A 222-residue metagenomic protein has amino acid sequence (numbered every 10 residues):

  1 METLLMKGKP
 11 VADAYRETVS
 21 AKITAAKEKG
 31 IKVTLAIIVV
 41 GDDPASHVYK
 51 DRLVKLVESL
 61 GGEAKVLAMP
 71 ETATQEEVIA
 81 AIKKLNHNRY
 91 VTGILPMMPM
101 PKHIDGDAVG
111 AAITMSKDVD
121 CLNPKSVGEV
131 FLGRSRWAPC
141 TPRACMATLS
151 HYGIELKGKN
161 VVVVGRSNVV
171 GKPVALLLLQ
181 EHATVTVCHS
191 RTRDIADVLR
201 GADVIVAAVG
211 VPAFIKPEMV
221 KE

Functional and structural regions predicted by a protein language model:
M1-I31: Positively charged, low-complexity intrinsically disordered leader regions
K32-G41: Short beta-strand segments enriched in small/hydrophobic residues
V39, L95-P99, V164: Short beta-strand segments
V40-K55, R136-K221: Glycine-rich phosphate/diphosphate-binding loop of Rossmann-like nucleotide-binding domains
V57-T72, V185-V187: Short beta-strand elements in bilobed, periplasmic/extracellular small-molecule ligand-binding domains
E77-R89: Short, well-structured alpha-helical segments in soluble
Y90-M100, D105-V109, A202-E222: Glycine-rich phosphate-binding loop
T92-K157, V174, I195: Anion-binding alpha/beta catalytic cores of soluble intermediary-metabolism enzymes, centered on
